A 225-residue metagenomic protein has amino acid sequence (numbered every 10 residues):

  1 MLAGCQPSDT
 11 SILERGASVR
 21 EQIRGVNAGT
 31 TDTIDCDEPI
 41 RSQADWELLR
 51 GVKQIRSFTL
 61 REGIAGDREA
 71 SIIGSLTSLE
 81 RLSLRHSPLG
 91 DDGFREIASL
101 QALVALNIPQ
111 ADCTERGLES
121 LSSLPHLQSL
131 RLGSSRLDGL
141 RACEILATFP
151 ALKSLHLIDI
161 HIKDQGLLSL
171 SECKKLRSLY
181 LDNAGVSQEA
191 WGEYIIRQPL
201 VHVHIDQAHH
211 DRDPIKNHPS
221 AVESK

Functional and structural regions predicted by a protein language model:
L2-G4: C-terminal motif of bacterial Sec signal peptides marking the signal peptidase cleavage site
D9, E14-L48, K53-I72, S78-I145 (+3 more regions): Concave beta-strand-loop units of leucine-rich repeat
